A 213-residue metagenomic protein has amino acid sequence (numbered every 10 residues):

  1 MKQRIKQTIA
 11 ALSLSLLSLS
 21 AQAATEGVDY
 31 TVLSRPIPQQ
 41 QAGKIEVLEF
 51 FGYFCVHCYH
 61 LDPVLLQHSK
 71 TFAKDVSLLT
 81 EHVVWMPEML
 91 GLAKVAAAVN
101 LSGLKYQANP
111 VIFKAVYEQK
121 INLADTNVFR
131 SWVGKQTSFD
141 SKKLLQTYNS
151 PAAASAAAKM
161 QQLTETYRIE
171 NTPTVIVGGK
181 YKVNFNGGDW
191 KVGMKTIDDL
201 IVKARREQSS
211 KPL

Functional and structural regions predicted by a protein language model:
K2-P87, Q161, E165-T166, V202-L213: Extracytoplasmic thiol/disulfide redox context detector
I45-E46, A73-V76, Q107-V111, S138-S141 (+1 more regions): A short alpha-helix capping/helix-coil boundary motif
Y53-H57, V84-E88, K114-Q119, A152-A153 (+1 more regions): Solvent-exposed loop/turn segments at secondary-structure junctions within structured extracellular/periplasmic domains
H57, L104, D140: Short phosphate-engaging motifs
Y59-D62, M89-A93, G187-W190: Conserved strand-to-helix beginnings and helix N-cap segments that scaffold or border functional pockets
D62-S69, L92-A96, N109, T126 (+5 more regions): Extracytoplasmic/secreted envelope proteins and their assembly/folding machinery, especially bacterial periplasmic
F72-L101, Y106-V133: Structural microenvironment flanking redox-active thiols in thiol-disulfide oxidoreductases
K135-L213: C-terminal cap of thioredoxin/glutaredoxin-like
